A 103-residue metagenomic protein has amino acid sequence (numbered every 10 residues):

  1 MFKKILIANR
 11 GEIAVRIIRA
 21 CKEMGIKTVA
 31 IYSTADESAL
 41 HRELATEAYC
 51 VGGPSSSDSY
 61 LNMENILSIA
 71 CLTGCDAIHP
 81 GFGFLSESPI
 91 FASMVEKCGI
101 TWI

Functional and structural regions predicted by a protein language model:
M1-I103: ATP-binding N-terminal substructure of ATP-dependent carboxylate-amine bond-forming enzymes
